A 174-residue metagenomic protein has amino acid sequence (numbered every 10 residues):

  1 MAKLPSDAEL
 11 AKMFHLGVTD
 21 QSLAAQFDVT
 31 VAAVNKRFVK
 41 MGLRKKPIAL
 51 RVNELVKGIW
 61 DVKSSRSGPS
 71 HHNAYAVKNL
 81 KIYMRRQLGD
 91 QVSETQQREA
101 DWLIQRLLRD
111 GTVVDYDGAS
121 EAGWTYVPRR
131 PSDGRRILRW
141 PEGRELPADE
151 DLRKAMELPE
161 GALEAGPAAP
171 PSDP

Functional and structural regions predicted by a protein language model:
M1-V18: Short, amphipathic alpha-helical "recognition" segments used to contact nucleic acids or chromatin
S22-A25: Short alpha-helical "recognition helix" segments of helix-turn-helix
A32: Key DNA-contact positions within bacterial/archaeal DNA-binding proteins
F38: DNA major-groove recognition helix of helix-turn-helix
L43-S65: Short Lys/Arg-enriched helix C-cap and helix-to-coil transition segments that create basic nucleic-acid-contact patches
A74-P171: N-terminal accessory interaction module
